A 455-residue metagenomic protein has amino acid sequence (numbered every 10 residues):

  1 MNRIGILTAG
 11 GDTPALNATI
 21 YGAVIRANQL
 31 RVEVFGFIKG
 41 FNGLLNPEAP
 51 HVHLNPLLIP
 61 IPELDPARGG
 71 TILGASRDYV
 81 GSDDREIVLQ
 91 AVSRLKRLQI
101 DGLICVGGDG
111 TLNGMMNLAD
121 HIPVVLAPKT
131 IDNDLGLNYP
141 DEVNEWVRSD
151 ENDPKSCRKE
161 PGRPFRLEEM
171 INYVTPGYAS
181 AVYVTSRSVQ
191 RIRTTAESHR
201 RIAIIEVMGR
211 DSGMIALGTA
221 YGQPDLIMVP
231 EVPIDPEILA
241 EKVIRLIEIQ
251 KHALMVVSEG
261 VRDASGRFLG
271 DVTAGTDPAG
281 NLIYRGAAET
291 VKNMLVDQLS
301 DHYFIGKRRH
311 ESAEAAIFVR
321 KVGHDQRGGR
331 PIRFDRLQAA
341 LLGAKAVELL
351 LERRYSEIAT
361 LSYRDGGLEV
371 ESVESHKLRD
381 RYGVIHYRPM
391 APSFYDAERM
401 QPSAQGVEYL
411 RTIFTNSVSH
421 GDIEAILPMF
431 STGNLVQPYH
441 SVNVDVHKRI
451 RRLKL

Functional and structural regions predicted by a protein language model:
M1-A49: N-terminal phosphate-binding or glycine-rich loops at protein starts, especially the Walker A/P-loop of NTPases
R3-G11, L16, L95-G110, I204-I205: A short, small-residue-rich loop immediately preceding and capping a beta-strand
A9-D12, V32, F37-G43, R77-D78 (+8 more regions): Short, ordered loop/turn segments at secondary-structure junctions
L16-T19, L45-P50, D84-R85, G114-A119 (+5 more regions): Short acidic, glycine/serine/threonine-rich loops at helix termini
N46-L103, I131, V143-E169, V174-Q190: Glycine-rich oxoanion-binding loops at beta->alpha junctions
G102-G107, N113-N117, P123-V125, G136-A315: Accessory alpha-helical/coil subdomains and C-terminal extensions that flank or cap enzyme catalytic cores
D271-L455: C-terminal non-catalytic interaction/assembly regions of soluble proteins
